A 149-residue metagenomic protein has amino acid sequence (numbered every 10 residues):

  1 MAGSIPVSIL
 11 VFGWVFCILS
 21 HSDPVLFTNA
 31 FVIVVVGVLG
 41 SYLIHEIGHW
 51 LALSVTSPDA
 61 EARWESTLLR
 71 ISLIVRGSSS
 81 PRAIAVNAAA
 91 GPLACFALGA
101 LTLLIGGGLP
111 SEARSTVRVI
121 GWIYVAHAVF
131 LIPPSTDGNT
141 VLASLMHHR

Functional and structural regions predicted by a protein language model:
M1-F16, I71-R149: Metalloprotease/metallohydrolase-associated module, dominated by Zn2+-dependent proteases
G3-V36: Long, hydrophobic N-terminal alpha-helical segment
H21-N29, L68-I71, E112-V117: Short, motif-level signal for alpha-helix interfacial/capping segments enriched in acidic residues and aromatics/proline
H21-S22, W50-D59, L104-A113, H148: Membrane-interface elements of multi-pass transporters and channels
P24-L43, I120-A126: Membrane-embedded alpha-helical segments that form the functional core of polytopic membrane enzymes, especially those
I33-P81: Small-residue-rich helix-interface/hinge motifs
